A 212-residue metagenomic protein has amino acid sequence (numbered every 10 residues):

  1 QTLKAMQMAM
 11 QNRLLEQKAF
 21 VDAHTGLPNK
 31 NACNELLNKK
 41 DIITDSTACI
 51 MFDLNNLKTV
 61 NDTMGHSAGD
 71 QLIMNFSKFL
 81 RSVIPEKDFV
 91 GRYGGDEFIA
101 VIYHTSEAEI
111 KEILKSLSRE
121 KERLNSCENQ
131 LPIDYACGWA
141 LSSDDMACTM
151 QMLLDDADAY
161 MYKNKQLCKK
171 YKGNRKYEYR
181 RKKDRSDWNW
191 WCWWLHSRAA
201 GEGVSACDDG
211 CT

Functional and structural regions predicted by a protein language model:
Q1-L14: Regulatory sensory/coupling modules that transmit signals to nucleotide-handling catalytic cores
F20, N29-A48, N55-P85, G91-G95 (+4 more regions): Conserved long alpha-helical elements within nucleotide-processing catalytic cores of c-di-GMP signaling and class III
H66, K111-S118, E122-E128, S142-Y171: Catalytic-core segments of nucleotide cyclases and related cyclic-nucleotide turnover enzymes
R180-K183: Phosphate-coordination loops involved in phosphoryl transfer and adenosine-cofactor binding
D187-W188: Conserved N-terminal Rossmann-fold NAD(P)-binding element of oxidoreductases
C192: Hydrophobic/small residue at the entry helix of a nucleotide-binding pocket
A200: Aromatic pocket-lining residues of Rossmann-like dinucleotide-binding sites
S205-T212: NAD(P)-binding Rossmann-fold cofactor-contacting core
